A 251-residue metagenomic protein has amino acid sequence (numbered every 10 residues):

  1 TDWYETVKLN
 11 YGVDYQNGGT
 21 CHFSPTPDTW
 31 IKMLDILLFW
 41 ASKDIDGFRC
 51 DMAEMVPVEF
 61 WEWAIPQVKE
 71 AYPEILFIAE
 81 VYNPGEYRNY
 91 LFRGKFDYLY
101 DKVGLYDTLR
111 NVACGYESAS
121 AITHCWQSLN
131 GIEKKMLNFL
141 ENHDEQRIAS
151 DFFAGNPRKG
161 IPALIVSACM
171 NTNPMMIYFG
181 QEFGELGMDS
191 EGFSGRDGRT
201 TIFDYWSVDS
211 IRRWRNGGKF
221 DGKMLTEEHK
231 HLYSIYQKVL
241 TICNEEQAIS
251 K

Functional and structural regions predicted by a protein language model:
T1-F39, A64, E70: Substrate-binding/active-site clefts of carbohydrate-active enzymes
T1-L9, S42, R49, E54-G85: Acidic/aromatic-lined carbohydrate-recognition and catalytic surfaces of CAZymes acting on diverse glycans
M33-V58, N138, N142: Active-site groove signature of glycoside hydrolases
L37-L38, W61-I65, I122-T123, L164 (+1 more regions): Generic structural signal for well-ordered alpha-helices, preferentially at hydrophobic/aromatic core positions
G47-R49, E74-I78, D97-L99, K135-N138 (+1 more regions): Structural preference for beta-strand elements that scaffold enzyme active sites
V58-E70, V81-G115, L186-G195: Substrate-binding cleft/loops of secretory-pathway carbohydrate-active enzymes
T108-K134: Glycoside hydrolase catalytic-domain groove-lining segments
A121, N130-M136, E141-N142, R147-K251: Loop/helix patches that line or flank the sugar-binding groove of alpha-linked glycan CAZymes
